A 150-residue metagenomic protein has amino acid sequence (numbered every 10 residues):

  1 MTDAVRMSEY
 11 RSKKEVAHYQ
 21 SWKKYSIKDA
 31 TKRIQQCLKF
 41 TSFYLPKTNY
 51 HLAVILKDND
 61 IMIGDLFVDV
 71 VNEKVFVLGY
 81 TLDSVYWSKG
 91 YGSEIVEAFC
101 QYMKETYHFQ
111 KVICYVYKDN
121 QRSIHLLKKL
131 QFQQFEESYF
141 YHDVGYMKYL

Functional and structural regions predicted by a protein language model:
M1-A17, H51-L150: Acyl-donor (CoA/ACP) binding surface of acyl/acetyltransferases
R11, Q20, T41-Y44: Hydrophobic residues in alpha-helical segments
E15-L38: Conserved GNAT-fold acetyl-CoA-binding loop/helix
K23-S26, F43, V116: Alpha-helix initiation/capping motif
C37-T41, M103-T106: Hydrophobic recognition helices of helix-based DNA-binding modules
L38-A53: A short helix-loop-beta-strand connector motif used in the catalytic cores of GNAT acetyltransferases and, in some
